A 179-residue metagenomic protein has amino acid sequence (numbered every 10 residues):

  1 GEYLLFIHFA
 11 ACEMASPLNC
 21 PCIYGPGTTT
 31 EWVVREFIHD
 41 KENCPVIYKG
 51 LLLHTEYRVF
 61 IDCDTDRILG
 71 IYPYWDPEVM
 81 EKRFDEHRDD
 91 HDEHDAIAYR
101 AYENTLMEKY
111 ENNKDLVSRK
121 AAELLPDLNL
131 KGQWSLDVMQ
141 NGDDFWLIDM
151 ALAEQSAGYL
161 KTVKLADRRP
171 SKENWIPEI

Functional and structural regions predicted by a protein language model:
G1-A122: Active-site nucleotide/adenylate-binding loops and adjacent lid/helix of ATP-dependent enzymes
T29-E31, K131, S135: A general structural motif
H54-R58, Q133-S135, L147: Extracellular structured ligand-interaction cores
F60, D137-Q140: Conserved protein-kinase catalytic-loop segment immediately C-terminal to the catalytic Asp of the HRD motif
N112-D115, R119, P126-G132, Q140-I179: C-terminal active-site "lid" helix and adjoining low-complexity regulatory extension at the edge of ATP-using catalytic
